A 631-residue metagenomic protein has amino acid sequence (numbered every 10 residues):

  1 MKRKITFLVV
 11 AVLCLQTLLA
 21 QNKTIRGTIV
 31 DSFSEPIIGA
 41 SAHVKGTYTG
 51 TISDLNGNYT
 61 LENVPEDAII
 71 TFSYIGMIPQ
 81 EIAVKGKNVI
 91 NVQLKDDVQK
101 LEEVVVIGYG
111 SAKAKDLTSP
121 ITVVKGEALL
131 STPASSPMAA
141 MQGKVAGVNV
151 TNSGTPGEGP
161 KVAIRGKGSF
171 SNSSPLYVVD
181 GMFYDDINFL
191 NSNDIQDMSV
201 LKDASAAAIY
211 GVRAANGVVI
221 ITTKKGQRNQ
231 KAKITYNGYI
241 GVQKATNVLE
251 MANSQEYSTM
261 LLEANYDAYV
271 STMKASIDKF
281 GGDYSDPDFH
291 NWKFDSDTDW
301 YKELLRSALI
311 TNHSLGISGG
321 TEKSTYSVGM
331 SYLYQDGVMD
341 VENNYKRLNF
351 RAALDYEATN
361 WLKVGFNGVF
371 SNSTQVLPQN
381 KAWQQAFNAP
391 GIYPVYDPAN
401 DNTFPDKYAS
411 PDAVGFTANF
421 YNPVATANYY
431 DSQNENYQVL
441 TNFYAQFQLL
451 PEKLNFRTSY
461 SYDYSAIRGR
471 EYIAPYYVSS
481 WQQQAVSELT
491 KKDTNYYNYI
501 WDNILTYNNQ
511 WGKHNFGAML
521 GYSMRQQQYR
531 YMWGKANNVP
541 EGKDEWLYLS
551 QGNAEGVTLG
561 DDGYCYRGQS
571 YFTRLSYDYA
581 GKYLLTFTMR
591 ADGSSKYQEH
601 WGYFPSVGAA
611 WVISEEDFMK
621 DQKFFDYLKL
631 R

Functional and structural regions predicted by a protein language model:
K2-A11, L15-R351, Y356-A358, K363-G365 (+1 more regions): Short, small/polar-rich motifs associated with maturation and membrane association, primarily at protein termini
Y59, V162, V219, L315 (+7 more regions): Membrane-embedded beta-strands of outer-membrane beta-barrel proteins, especially the hydrophobic/small aromatic
K100, R228-S296, S307, V338-L440 (+3 more regions): Surface-exposed loop/interface segments of Gram-negative outer-membrane beta-barrel transport/assembly proteins
I195, F350-A352, T458, W501 (+5 more regions): Extended, hydrophobic alpha-helical segments in both membrane/secreted and soluble proteins
K225, G320-K323, Y356-N360, L449-P451 (+4 more regions): Outer-membrane beta-barrel strand-turn architecture
G238, Y332-Y334, L584-G593: Transmembrane beta-strand segments that form the barrel wall of outer-membrane beta-barrel proteins
